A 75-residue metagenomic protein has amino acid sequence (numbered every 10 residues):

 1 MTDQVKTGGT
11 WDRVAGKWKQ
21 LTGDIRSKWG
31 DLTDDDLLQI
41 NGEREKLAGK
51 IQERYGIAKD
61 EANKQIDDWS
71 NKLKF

Functional and structural regions predicted by a protein language model:
M1-F75: Intrinsically disordered, low-complexity, hydrophilic segments
